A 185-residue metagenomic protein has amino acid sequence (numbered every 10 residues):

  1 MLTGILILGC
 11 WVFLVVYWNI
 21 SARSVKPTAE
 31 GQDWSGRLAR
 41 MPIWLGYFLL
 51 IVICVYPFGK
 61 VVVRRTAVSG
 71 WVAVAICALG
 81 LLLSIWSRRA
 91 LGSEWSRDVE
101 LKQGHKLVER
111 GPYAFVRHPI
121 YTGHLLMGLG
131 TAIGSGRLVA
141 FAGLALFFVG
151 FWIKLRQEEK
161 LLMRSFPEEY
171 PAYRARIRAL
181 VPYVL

Functional and structural regions predicted by a protein language model:
M1-Q103, M127-L185: Membrane-anchoring alpha-helices and their flanking helix-loop junctions
D98-H124: Active-site-proximal inter-transmembrane loops
